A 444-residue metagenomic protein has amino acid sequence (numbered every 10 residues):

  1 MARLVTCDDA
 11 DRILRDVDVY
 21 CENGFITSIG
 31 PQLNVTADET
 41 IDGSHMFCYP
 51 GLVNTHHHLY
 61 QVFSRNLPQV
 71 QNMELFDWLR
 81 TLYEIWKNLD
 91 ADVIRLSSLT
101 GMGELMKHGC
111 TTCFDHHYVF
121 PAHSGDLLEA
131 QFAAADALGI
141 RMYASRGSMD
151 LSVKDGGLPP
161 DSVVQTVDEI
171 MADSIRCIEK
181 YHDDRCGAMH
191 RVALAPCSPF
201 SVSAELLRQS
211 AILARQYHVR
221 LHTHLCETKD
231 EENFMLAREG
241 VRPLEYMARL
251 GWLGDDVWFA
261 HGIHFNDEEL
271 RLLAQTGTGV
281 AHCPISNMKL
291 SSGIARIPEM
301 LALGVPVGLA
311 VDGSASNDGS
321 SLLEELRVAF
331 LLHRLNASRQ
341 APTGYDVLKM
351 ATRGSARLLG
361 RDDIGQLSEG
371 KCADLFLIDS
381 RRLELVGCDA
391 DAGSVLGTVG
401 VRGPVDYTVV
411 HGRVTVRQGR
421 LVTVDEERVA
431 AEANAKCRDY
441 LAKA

Functional and structural regions predicted by a protein language model:
M1-V35, M46-F47: N-terminal metal-binding scaffold of metallo-dependent hydrolase/deaminase domains
V5-D18, L290-S291, I297, A356-G393: Acidic, glycine-enriched loop/beta-strand segments at the rims of small-molecule binding/catalytic pockets
P50-V62, H117, R220-K229: Histidine-centered catalytic micro-motifs
F63-I94, H123, L151-V167, K229-D256 (+2 more regions): Active-site gating loops and adjacent loop-to-helix segments of metal-dependent hydrolytic enzymes
R65-H116, P121-R141, M171-C186, N434-A442: Alpha-helical scaffold segments that flank or form the walls of functional sites
H123-G262, E268: Metal-coordinating catalytic core of metallo-dependent amide/deamination hydrolases
R249-D256, P298-R382, T398-G400: His/Asp/Glu-enriched, well-ordered alpha-helical/loop segment that forms or immediately abuts the divalent-metal
C372-A430: C-terminal cap of metal-dependent C-N hydrolases
